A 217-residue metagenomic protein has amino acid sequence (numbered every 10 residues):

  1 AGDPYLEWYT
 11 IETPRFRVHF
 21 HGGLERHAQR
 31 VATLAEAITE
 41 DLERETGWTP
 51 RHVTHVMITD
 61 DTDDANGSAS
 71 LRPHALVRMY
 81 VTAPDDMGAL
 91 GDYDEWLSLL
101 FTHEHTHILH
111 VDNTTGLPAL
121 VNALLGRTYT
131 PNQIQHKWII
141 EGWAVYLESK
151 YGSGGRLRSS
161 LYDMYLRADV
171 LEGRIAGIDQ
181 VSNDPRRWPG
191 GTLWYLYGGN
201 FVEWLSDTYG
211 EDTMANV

Functional and structural regions predicted by a protein language model:
A1-H136, S153, G173-I175, D184-W188: Juxtacatalytic substrate-recognition/specificity segment
H27, V31-I38, Y93-F101, H105 (+8 more regions): Stable alpha-helical elements in mature extracytoplasmic
L42, Q135-L157, R167-V217: Active-site-proximal alpha-helical
